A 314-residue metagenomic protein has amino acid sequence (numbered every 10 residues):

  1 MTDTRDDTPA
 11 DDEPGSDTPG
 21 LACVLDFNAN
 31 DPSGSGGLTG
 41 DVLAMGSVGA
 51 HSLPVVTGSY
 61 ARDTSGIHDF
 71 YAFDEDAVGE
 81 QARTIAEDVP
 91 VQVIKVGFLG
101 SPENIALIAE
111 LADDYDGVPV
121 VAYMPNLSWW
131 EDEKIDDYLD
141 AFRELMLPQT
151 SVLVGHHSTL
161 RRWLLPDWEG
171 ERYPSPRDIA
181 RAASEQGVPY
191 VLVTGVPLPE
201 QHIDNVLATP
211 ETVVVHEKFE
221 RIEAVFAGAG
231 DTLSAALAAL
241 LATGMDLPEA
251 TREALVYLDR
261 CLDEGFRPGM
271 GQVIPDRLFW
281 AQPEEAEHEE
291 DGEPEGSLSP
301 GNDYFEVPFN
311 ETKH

Functional and structural regions predicted by a protein language model:
T2-D26, G40-W129, W280-E284: Conserved N-terminal subdomain of the carbohydrate kinase-like
L21, A72, P248-H314: Charged C-terminal helix
F27-S33, V214-A227: Short pre-catalytic strand/loop immediately N-terminal to key active-site residues, enriched for Gly-Thr
A29-G36, S47-V48, S52, D63-A77 (+4 more regions): Active-site-adjacent loop and "lid" segments of alpha/beta metabolic enzymes
G49-L53, V213-V214, L240-A254: Phosphate-handling active-site elements
E133-V214: Conserved phosphate/ATP/ADP-binding segment of small-molecule kinases
R162, A224-L247, T251: Short, small-residue alpha-helix embedded
